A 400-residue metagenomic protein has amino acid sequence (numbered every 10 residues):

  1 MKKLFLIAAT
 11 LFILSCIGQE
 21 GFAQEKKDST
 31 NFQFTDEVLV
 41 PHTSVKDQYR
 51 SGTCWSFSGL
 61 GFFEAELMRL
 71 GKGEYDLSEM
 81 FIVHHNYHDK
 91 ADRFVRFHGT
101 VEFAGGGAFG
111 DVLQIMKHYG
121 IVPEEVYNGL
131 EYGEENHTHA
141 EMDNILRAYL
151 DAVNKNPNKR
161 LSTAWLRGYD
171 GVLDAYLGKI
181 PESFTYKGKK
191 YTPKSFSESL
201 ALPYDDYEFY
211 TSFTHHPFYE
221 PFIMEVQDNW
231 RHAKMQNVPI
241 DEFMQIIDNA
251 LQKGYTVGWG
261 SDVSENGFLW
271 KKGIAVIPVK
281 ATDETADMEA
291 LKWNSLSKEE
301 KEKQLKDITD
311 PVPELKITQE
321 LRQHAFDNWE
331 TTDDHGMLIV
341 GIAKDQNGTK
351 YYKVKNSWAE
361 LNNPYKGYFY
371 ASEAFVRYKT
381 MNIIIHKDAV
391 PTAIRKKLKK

Functional and structural regions predicted by a protein language model:
M1-E25: Bacterial Sec-dependent N-terminal signal peptides
K2-L6, L14, S51, W55 (+3 more regions): N-terminal, helix-rich and Lys/Arg-enriched segments in bacterial and organellar proteins
E20, M68, T138, P278-K280 (+1 more regions): A generic membrane alpha-helix/interface feature
E20, T43, Y119, H324 (+1 more regions): Flexible, active-site-adjacent loop/turn segments at secondary-structure boundaries
Q24-N31, E314: Short, positively charged
S29-G258, Y352, A359, N363: Active-site nucleophile-adjacent alpha helix/oxyanion-hole segment immediately C-terminal to the catalytic cysteine
R167-K400: Active-site signature of cysteine proteases
